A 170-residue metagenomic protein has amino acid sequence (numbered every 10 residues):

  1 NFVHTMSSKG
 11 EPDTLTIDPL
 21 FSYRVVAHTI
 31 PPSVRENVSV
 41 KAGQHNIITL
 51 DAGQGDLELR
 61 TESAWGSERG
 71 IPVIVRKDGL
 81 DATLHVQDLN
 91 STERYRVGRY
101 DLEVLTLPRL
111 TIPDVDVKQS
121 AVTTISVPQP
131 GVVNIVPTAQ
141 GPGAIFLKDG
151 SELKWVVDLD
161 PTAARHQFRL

Functional and structural regions predicted by a protein language model:
N1-L170: Short loop/turn and low-complexity linker motifs enriched in small/turn-promoting residues
